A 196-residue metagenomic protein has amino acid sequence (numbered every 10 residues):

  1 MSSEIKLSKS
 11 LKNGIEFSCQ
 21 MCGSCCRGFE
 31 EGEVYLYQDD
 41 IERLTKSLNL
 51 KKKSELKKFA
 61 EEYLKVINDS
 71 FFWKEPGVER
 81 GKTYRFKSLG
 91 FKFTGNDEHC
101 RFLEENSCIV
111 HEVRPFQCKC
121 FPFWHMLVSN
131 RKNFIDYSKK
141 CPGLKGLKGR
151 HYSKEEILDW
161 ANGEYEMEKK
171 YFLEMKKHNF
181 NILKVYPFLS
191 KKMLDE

Functional and structural regions predicted by a protein language model:
M1-E196: Short loop/turn segments that flank or connect secondary-structure elements
